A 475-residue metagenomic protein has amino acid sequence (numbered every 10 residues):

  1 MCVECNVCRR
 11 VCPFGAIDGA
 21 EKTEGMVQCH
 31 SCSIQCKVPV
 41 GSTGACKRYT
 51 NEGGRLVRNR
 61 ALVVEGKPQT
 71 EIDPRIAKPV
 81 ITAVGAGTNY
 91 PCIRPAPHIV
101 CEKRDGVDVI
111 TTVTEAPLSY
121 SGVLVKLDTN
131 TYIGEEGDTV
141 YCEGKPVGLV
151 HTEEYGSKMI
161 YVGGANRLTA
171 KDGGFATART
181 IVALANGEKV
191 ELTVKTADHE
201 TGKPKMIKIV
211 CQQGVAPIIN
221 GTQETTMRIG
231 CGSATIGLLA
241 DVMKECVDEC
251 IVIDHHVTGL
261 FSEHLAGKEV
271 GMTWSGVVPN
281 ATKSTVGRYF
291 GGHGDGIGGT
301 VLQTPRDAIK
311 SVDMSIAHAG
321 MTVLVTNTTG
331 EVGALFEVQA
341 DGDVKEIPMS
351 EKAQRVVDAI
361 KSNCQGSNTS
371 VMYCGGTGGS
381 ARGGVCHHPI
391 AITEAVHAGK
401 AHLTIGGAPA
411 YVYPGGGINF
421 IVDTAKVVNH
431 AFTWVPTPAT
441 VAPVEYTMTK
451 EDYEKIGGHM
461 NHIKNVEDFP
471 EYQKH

Functional and structural regions predicted by a protein language model:
M1, V7-K22, S31-T50: Iron-sulfur cluster-binding cysteine motifs and their immediate structural context in ferredoxin-like electron-transfer
E21-M26, A45-R55, A61-K67: Short cysteine/histidine-rich metal-coordination sites, predominantly Zn2+-binding motifs
T23-G25, V40-S42, C101-V107: Short, ordered beta-strand-loop transition motifs
V27, C46, V109-V113: Generic recognition of long tandem-repeat/solenoid scaffolds
H30-V40, V182-H475: Auxiliary Fe-S-binding modules of radical SAM enzymes
S33-C36, V57-A83: Short Fe-S-cluster ligation motifs
V38, G54-L56, Y120-S121: Short active-site-adjacent helix-start/loop capping segments
I81-K244, D248: Long, contiguous alpha-helical scaffold regions
